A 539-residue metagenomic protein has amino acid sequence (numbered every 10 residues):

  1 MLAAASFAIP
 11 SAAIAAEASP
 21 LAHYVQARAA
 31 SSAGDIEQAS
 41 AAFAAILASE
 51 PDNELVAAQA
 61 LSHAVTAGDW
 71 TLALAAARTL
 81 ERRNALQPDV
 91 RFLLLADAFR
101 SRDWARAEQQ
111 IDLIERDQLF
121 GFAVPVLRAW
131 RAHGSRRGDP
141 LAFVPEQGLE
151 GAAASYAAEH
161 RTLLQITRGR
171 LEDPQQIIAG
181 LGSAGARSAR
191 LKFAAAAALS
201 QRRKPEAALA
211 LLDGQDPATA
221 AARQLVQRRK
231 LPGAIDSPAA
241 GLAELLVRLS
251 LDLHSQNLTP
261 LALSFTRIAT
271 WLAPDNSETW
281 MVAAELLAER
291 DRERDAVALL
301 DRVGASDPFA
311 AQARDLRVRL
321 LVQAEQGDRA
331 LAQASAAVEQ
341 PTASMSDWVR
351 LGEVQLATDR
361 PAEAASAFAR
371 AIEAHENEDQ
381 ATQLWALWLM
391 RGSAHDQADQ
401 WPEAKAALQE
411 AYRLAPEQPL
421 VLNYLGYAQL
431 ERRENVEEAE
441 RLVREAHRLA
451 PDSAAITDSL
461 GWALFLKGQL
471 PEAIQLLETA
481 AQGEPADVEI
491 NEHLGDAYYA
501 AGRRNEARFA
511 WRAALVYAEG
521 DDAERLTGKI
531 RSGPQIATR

Functional and structural regions predicted by a protein language model:
I9-R78, A85-D89, R100, W104 (+4 more regions): N-terminal leader/linker segments that initiate helical-solenoid repeat arrays
A16-H23, D35, E50-A57, N84-F92 (+16 more regions): Generic helix N-cap/helix-start motif at coil->alpha-helix transitions
R28, S62, A96, R128-W130 (+10 more regions): Residue-level recognition of tetratricopeptide repeat
A33, A67, S101, S135-R136 (+10 more regions): Structural motif corresponding to the intra-repeat A-B loop/turn of tetratricopeptide repeats
W70-R82, W104-R116, R137-G151, L171-S183 (+11 more regions): Alpha-helical repeat scaffolds
R82, E115-F120, A197-A221, E373 (+1 more regions): TPR/TPR-like (Sel1-like) alpha-helical repeat modules
R228, G233-L245, V488, A500-R539: Terminal, low-structured helical/coil segments at or just beyond the last alpha-helical repeat
P232-S237, A374-T382: Flexible helix-coil transition and linker loops at the boundaries of alpha-helical arrays
